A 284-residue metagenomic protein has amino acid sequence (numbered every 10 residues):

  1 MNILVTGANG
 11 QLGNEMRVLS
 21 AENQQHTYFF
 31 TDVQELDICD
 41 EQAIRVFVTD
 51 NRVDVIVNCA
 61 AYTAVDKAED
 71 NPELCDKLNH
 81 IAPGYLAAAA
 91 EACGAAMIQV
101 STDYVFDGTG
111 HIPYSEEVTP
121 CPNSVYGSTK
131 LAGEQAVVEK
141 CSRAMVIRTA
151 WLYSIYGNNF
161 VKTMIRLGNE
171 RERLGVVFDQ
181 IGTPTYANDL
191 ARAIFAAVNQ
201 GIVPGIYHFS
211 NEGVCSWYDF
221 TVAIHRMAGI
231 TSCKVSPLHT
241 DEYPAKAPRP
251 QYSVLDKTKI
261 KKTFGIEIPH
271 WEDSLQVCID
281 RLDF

Functional and structural regions predicted by a protein language model:
I3-A21: N-terminal Rossmann NAD(P)H-binding glycine-rich loop of SDR-like oxidoreductase domains
T6, T31, I56-A60, M97-T102 (+2 more regions): SDR active-site strand-loop-helix element
Q11, A193, Q200-K246: Mid/C-terminal beta-alpha module of Rossmann-like enzyme folds, strongest in SDR-family dehydrogenases/epimerases
F29-D40: Rossmann-fold cofactor-recognition segment
E41-L78, A89: NAD(P)H-binding glycine-rich loop region in Rossmannoid oxidoreductase-like domains and their noncatalytic homologs
K77, I81-Y85, V105-I147, L152: Catalytic helix-loop patch of NAD(P)-dependent Rossmann-fold dehydrogenases
Q135-G182, N188-D189, F195-A196: NAD(P)-dependent short-chain dehydrogenase/reductase
S216-Y218, V222, H239-C278, D283-F284: Conserved C-terminal active-site "lid" loop/helix of NAD(P)H-dependent oxidoreductases that clamps the redox cofactor
